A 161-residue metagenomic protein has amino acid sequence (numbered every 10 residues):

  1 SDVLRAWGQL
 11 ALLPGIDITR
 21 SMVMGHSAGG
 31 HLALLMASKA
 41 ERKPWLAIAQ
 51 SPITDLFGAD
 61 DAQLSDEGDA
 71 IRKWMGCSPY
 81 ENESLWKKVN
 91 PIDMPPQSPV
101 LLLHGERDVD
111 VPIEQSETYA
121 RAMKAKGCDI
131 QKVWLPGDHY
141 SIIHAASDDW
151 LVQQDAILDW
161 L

Functional and structural regions predicted by a protein language model:
R5-Q63: Primarily recognizes the serine-hydrolase "nucleophile elbow" in alpha/beta-hydrolase and SGNH/GDSL folds
S27, E106, P136: Residue-level signal for short, function-critical loop segments
G58-D93: Mobile cap/lid helix-loop segments that gate and shape the active-site cleft of serine hydrolases
P95-V100, K126: Short, proline-enriched alpha-helix->beta-strand connector loops that line the catalytic pocket of alpha/beta-hydrolase
L102-H104, D108: Short beta-strand/loop motif that positions the catalytic acidic residue of the alpha/beta-hydrolase fold
V109-Q115: Conserved alpha/beta-hydrolase "acid-adjacent" motif
E117-L161: C-terminal catalytic histidine-bearing segment of alpha/beta-hydrolase fold enzymes
